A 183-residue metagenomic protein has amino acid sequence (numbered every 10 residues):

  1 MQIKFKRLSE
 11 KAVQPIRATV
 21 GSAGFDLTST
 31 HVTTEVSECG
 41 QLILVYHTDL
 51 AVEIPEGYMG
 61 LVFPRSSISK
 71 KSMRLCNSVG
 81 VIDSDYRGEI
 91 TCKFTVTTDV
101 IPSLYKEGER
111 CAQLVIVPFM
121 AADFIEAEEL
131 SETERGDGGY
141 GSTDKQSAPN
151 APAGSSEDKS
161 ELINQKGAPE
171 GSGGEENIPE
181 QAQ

Functional and structural regions predicted by a protein language model:
M1-Q183: DUTPase catalytic domain/fold
